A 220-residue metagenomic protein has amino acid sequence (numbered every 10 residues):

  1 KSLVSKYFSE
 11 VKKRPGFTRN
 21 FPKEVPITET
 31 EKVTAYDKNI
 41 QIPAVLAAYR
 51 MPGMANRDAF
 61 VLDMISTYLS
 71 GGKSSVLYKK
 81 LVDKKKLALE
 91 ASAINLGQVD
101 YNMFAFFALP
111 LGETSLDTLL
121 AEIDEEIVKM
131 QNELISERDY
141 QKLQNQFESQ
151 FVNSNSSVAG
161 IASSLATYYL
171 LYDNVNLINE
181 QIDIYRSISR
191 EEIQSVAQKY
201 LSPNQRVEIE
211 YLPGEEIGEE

Functional and structural regions predicted by a protein language model:
K1-S2, L120: Charge-rich, low-aromatic oligomerization/scaffolding segments with amphipathic character
K6-N56, T67-T118, D139-Q146, G160-S164 (+2 more regions): Non-catalytic beta-strand/loop surface segments
Y7-P15, D124-L134: A common structural junction motif
A59-F60: Zinc-dependent metallopeptidase catalytic helix centered on the HExxH motif and its immediate flanking segment
E90-V99, E126, V152-D183: Scaffold signal of the M16-like zinc-metallopeptidase fold and its non-catalytic homologs
F107-L111, V128-N132, L177-I182: Short beta-alpha connecting loops at secondary-structure transitions that line or flank enzyme active sites
